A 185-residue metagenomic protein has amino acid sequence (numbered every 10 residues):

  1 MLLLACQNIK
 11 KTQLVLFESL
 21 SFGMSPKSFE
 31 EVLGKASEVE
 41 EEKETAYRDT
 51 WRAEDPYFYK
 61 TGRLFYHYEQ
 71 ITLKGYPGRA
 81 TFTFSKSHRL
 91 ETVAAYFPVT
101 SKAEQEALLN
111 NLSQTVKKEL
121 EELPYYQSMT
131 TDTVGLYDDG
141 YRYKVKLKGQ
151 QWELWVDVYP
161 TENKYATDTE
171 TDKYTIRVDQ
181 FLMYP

Functional and structural regions predicted by a protein language model:
L3-A5: C-terminal motif of bacterial Sec signal peptides marking the signal peptidase cleavage site
Q7-I9: Bacterial signal peptide processing site
K11-T50, S87-P185: Non-cytosolic coordination micro-motifs
Y47, R52-Y59: Flexible, solvent-exposed loop segments that connect beta-strands
P56-V99: Mid-chain, structured segments of secreted extracytoplasmic proteins
